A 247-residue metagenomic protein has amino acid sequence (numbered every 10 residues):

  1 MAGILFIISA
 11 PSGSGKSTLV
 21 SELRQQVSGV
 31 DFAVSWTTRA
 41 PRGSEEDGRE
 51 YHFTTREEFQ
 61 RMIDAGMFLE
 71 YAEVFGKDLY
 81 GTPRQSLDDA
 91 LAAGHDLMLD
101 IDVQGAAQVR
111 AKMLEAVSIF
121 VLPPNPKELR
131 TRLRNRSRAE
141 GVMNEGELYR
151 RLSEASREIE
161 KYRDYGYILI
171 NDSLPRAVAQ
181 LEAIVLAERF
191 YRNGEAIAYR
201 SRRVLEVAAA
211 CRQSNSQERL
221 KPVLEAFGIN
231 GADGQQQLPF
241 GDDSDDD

Functional and structural regions predicted by a protein language model:
M1-F6: Pre-Walker A (Motif I) flank of P-loop NTPase domains
S9-P11: P-loop (Walker A) phosphate-binding loop of NTP-binding proteins
S14: ATP-binding Walker
S17: Walker A/P-loop
Q25-A33: Post-Walker A helix-loop "phosphate-sensing" segment adjacent to the P-loop in P-loop NTPases
T37-L97, A107: ATP-dependent small-molecule kinase phosphotransfer cores that center on conserved nucleotide phosphate-binding segments
R39, G43-S44, L91-A92, D96 (+3 more regions): A glycine- and Lys/Arg-enriched "phosphate-lid" helix/loop adjacent to the NTP-binding pocket of small-molecule kinases
R157-D247: NTP-dependent small-molecule kinase module
